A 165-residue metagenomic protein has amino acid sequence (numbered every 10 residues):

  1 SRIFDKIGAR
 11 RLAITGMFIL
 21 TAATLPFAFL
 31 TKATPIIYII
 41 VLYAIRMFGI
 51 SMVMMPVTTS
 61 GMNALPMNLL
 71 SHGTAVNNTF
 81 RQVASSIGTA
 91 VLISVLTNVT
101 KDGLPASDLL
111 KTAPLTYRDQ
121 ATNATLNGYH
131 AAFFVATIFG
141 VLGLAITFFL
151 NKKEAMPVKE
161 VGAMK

Functional and structural regions predicted by a protein language model:
S1-S107, N123-M156: C-terminal module of multi-pass small-molecule transporters
D108-T112: Alpha-helical oligomerization interfaces
A113-T122, L150-K165: Intrinsic disorder in cytosolic terminal tails and internal cytosolic loops of multi-pass membrane transporters
